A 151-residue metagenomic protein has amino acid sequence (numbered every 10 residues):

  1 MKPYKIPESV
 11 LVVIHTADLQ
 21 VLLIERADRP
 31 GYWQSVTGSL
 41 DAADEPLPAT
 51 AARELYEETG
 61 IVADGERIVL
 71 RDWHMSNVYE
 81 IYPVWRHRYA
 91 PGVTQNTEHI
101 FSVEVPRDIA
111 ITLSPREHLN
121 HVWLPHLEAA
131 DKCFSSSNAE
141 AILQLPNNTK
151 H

Functional and structural regions predicted by a protein language model:
M1-V21, A43: Conserved N-terminal beta-strand and adjoining loop/helix that marks the start of the Nudix/MutT-like hydrolase domain
I14-A17, R26, V103-V105: Active-site beta-strand termini and strand-to-loop segments that position acidic
R29-Y32: A conserved beta-turn-beta hairpin within the catalytic core of GNAT-like acetyltransferases that forms part
Q34-T37: A short gly/proline-enriched turn/hairpin at secondary-structure junctions
L40-S137: Unchanged
A141-N148: A small-molecule sensor/coupling module
H151: Catalytic cores of nucleic-acid ligases and guanylyltransferases
